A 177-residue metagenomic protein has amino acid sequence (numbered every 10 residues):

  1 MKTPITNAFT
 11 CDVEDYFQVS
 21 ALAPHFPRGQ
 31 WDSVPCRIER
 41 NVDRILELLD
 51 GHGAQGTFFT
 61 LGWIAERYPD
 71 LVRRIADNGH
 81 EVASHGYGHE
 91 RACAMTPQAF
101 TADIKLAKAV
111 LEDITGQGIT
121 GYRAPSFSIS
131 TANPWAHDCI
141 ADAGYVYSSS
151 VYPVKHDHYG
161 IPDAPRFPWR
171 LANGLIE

Functional and structural regions predicted by a protein language model:
K2-E81, R123: Active-site beta->alpha N-cap acidic-glycine motif
V34-E39, T57-P69, E90-T101, P125-A132 (+1 more regions): Acidic-and-aromatic substrate-binding clefts and catalytic sites of carbohydrate-active enzymes
N41-I45, L71, D103, A107-L111 (+1 more regions): A general structural detector for well-ordered alpha-helical segments in enzyme core domains, enriched
L48-H52, R74, N78, V110-I114 (+1 more regions): Alpha-helical structural signal in soluble globular domains
F58, S84, Y147-S149: Hydrophobic residues in well-ordered beta-strands that form the structural core
V82-H89: Histidine-centered catalytic micro-motifs
E90-D113, L171, I176-E177: Alpha-helical scaffold elements lining the catalytic groove of polysaccharide deacetylases
Q117-T120, A124-E177: Active-site-adjacent pocket scaffolds in enzyme catalytic domains
